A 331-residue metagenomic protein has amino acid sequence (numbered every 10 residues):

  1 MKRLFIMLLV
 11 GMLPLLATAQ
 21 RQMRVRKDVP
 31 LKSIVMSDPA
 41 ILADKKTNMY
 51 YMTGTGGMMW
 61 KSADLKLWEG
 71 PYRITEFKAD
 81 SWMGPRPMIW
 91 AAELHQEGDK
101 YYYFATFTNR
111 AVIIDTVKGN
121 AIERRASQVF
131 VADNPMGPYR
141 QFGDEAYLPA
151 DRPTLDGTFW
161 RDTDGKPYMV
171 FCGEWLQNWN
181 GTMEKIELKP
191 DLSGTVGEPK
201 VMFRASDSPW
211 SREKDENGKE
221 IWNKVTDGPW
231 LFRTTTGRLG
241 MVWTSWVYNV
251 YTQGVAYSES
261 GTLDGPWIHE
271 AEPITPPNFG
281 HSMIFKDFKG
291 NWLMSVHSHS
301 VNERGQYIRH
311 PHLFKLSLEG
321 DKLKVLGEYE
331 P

Functional and structural regions predicted by a protein language model:
M1-Q22: Bacterial Sec-dependent N-terminal signal peptides
A19-P331: Carbohydrate-active catalytic/glycan-binding domains of CAZyme proteins, especially the secreted or lumenal ectodomains
